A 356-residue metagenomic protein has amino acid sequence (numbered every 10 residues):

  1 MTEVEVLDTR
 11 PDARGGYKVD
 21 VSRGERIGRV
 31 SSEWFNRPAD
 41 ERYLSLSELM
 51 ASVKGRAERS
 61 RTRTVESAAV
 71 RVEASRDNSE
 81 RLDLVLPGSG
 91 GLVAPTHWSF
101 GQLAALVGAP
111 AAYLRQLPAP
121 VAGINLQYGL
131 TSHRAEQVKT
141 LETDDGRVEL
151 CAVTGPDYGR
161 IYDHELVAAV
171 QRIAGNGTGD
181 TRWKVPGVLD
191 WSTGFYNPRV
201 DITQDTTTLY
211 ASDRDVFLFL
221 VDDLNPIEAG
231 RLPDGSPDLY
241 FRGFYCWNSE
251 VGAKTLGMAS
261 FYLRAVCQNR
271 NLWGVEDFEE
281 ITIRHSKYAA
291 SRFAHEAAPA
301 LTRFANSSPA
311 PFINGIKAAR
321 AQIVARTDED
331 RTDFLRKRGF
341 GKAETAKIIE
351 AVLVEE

Functional and structural regions predicted by a protein language model:
M1-I173, F195, R199: Feature for intrinsically disordered/low-complexity regulatory segments and propeptides
A152, R160-E356: Intrinsic disorder/low-complexity polar-acidic segments
